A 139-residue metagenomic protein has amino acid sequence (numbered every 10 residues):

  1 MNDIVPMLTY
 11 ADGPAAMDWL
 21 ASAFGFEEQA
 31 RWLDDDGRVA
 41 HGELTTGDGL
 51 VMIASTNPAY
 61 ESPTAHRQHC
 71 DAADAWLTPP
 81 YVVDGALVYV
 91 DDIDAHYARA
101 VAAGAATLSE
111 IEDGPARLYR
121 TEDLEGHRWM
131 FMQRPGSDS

Functional and structural regions predicted by a protein language model:
M1-M7, M17-D18, F24-L124, F131-S139: Vicinal oxygen chelate
T9-D12: Short, surface-exposed ligand-recognition loops at beta-strand->loop->(often short) alpha-helix junctions that present
